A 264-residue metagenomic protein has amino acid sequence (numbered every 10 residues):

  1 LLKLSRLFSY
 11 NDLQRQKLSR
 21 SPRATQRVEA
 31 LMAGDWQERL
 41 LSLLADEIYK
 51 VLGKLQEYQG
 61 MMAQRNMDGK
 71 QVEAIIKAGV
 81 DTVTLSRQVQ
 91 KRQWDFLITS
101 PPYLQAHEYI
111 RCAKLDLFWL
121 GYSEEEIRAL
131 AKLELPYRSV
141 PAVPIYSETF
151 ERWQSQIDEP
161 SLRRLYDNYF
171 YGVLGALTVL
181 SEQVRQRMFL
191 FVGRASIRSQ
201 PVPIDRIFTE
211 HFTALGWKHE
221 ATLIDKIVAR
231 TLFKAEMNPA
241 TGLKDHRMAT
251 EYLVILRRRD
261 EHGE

Functional and structural regions predicted by a protein language model:
L1-E148, V202-P203, F208-E210, T222 (+3 more regions): Nucleic-acid modification enzymes, centered on SAM-dependent nucleic-acid methyltransferases
I127-A131, Q186-G193: Conserved beta-strand signature within the Rossmann-like core of class I S-adenosyl-L-methionine
E151-L162: Short glycine/proline-rich turn/loop motifs
L162-Y171, V192-R206: Acceptor-substrate binding/catalytic loop of class I
Y171-Q186: A short glycine-rich, Lys/Arg-flanked "PGG" loop and its adjoining helix->strand segment in the class I
G175-T178, P203-L215: Short alpha-helix
I255-R257: Short, well-ordered beta-strand micro-motif
